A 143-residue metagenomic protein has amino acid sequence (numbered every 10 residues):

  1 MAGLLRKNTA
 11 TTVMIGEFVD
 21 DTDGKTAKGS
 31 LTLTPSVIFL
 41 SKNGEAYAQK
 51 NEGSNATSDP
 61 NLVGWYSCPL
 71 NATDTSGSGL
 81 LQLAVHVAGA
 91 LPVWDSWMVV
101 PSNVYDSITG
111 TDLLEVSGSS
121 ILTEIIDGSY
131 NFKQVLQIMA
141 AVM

Functional and structural regions predicted by a protein language model:
M1-M143: Polar, enzyme-active/binding microenvironments
